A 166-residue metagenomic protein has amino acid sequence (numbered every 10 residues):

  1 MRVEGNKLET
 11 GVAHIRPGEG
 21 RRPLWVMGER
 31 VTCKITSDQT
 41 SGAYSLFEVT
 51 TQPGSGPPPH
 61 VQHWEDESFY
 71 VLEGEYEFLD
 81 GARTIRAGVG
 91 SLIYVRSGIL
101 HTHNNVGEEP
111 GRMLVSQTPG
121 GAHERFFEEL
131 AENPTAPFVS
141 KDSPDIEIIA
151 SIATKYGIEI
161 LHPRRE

Functional and structural regions predicted by a protein language model:
M1-Y44, F138-E166: A short, N-terminal "cap"/entry segment at the start of jelly-roll beta-barrel domains of the cupin/DSBH fold
I15-R16, E75, A82-L100: Short acidic-glycine-tyrosine-enriched beta hairpin
M27, S55, H63, E75-Y76 (+3 more regions): Hydrophobic small-molecule pocket/channel-lining residues, especially in calycin-type beta-barrels
R30-T36, F47-Q62: Conserved short histidine dyad/triad with adjacent acidic residue
C33, L46-T50, S68, T84 (+2 more regions): Conserved hydrophobic/aromatic beta-strand scaffold that supports enzyme active sites
T40, E77, S97-E124: Ligand-binding loop in jelly-roll beta-barrel domains
W64-Y76, G81: Glycine- and acidic-residue-biased ligand/ion/polar-headgroup-sensing regions
E109-I152: A contiguous, mid-protein "functional segment" used to position or interact with cofactors/ions or partner subunits
